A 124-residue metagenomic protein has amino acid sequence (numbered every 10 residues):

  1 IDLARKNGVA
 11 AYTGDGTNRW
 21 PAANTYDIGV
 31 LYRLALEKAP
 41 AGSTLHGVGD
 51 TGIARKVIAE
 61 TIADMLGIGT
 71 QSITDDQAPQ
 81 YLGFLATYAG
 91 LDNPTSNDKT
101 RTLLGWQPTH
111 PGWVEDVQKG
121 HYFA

Functional and structural regions predicted by a protein language model:
D2-Y26, L31: A conserved pocket-lining segment of Rossmann-fold NAD(P)-dependent short-chain dehydrogenase/reductase
P21, T51, N93: Residues that recognize and position ribonucleotide moieties
N24-D27, A54, G112: An acidic site on a long C-lobe helix of protein kinase domains
T25, K56, E60, P79-Q107: Conserved C-terminal active-site "lid" loop/helix of NAD(P)H-dependent oxidoreductases that clamps the redox cofactor
L31-L85: Mid/C-terminal beta-alpha module of Rossmann-like enzyme folds, strongest in SDR-family dehydrogenases/epimerases
L34, D64, W106, K119-Y122: Residues within well-ordered alpha-helical secondary structure of globular protein domains
P111-A124: Amphipathic terminal alpha-helices
